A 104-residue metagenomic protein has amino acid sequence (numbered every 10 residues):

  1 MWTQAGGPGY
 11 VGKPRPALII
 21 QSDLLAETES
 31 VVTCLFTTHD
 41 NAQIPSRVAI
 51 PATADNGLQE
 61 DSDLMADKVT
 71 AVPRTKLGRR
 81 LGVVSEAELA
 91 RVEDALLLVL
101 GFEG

Functional and structural regions predicted by a protein language model:
M1-G104: Conserved functional hotspots at enzyme active or ligand-binding sites that engage polyanionic ligands
